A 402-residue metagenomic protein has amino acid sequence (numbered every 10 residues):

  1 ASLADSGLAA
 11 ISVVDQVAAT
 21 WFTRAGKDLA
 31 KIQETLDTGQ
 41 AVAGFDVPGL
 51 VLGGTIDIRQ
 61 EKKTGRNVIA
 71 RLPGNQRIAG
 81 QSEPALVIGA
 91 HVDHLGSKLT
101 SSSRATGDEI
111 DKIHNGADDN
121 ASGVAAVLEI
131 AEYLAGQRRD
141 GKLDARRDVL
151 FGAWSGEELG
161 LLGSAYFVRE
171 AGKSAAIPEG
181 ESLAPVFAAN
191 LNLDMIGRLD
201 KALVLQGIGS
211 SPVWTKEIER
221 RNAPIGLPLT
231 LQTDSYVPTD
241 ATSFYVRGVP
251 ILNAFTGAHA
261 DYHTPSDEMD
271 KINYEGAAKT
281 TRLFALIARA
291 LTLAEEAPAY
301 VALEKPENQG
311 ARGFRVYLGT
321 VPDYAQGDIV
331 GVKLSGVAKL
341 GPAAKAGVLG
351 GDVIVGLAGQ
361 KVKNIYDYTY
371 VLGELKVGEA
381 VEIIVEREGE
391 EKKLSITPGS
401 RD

Functional and structural regions predicted by a protein language model:
S2-Q33, W154-H259, N273-A277: Metal-dependent peptidase/peptidase-like ectodomains
L3-G116, E129-E132, G136-G141: Soluble metallo-hydrolase cores and metallopeptidase-like ectodomains found primarily in the secretory/periplasmic
L8, S12, Q16, Q60 (+13 more regions): Soluble non-cytosolic domains of exported or imported proteins
V17-A18, R59-K63, N75-R77, V92-G96 (+7 more regions): Solvent-exposed loop/turn segments at secondary-structure junctions within structured extracellular/periplasmic domains
T23-R24, G80-A85, S97-S103, L161-Y166 (+3 more regions): Short, solvent-exposed loop/turn and secondary-structure capping segments
I113, E129-L162, L193: Short helix-loop-beta-strand segments that form the rim/entrance of peptidase-like active sites
A125, E132, G136, A260-K305: His/Asp/Glu-rich mid-to-C-terminal helical/loop segments that flank catalytic regions of hydrolases
L283, T292-D402: C-terminal recognition in membrane/secretory proteostasis and scaffolding
